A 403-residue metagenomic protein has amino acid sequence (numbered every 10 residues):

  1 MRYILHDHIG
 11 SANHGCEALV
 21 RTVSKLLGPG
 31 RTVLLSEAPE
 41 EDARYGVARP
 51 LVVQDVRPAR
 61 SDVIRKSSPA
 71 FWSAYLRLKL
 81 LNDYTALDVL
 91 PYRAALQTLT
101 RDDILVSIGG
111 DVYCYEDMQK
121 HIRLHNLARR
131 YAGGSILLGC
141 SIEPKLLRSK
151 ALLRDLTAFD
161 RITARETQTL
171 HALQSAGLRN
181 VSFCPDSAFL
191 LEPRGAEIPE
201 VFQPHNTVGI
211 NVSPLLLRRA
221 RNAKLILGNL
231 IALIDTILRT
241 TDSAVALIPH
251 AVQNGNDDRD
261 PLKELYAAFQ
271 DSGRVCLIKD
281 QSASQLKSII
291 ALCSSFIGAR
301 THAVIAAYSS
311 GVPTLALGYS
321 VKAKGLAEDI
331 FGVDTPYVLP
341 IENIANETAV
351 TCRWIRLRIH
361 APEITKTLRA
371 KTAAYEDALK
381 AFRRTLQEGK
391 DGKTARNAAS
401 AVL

Functional and structural regions predicted by a protein language model:
M1-L403: Active-site anion-handling motifs in enzyme catalytic cores
